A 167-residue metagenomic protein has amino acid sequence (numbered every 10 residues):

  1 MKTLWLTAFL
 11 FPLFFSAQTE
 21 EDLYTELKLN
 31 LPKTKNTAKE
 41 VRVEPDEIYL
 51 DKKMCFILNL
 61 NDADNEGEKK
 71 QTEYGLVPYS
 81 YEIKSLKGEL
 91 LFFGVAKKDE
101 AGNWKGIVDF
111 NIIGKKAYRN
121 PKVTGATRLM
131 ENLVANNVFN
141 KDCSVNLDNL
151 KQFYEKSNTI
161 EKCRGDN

Functional and structural regions predicted by a protein language model:
M1-L23: Bacterial Sec-dependent N-terminal signal peptides
T19-N167: Cysteine-centric segments in proteins
